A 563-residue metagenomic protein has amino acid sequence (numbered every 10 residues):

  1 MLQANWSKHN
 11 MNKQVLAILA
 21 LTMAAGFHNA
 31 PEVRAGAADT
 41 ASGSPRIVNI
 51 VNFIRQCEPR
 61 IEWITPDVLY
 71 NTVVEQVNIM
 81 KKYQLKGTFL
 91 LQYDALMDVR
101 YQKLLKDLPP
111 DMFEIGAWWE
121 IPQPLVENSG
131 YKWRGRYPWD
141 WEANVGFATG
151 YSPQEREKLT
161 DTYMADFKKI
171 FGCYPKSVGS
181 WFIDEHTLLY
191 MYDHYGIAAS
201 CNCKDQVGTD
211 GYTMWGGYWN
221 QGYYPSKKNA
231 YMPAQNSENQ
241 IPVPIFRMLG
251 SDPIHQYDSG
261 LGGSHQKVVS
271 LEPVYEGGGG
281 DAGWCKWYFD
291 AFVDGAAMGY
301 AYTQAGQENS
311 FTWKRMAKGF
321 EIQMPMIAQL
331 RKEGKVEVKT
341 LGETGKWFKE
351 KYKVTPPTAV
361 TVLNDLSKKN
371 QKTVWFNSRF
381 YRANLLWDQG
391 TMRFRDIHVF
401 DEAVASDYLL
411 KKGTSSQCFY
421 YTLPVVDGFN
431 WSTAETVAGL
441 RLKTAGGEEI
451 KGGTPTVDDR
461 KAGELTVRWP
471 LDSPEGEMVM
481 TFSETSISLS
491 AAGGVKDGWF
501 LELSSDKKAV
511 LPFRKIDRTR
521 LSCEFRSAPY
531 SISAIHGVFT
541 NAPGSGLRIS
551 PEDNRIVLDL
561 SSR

Functional and structural regions predicted by a protein language model:
A38-D111, A297, A301: Active-site beta->alpha N-cap acidic-glycine motif
R55, N71, E75-N78, A165 (+3 more regions): Catalytic grooves of carbohydrate-active enzymes
E62-Y70, L90-Q102, Q123-V126, G179-L188 (+3 more regions): Acidic-and-aromatic substrate-binding clefts and catalytic sites of carbohydrate-active enzymes
Y93-W181, S237-V269, M298-F311: Metal-dependent polysaccharide deacetylase catalytic core of the NodB/CE4 family, i.e., the active-site-bearing domain
S152-K227, T485-L489: Catalytic domains of cell-wall/extracellular-matrix polysaccharide-remodeling enzymes, centered on de-N-acetylation
Y275-K286, T303-G306, E524-R563: Beta-strand-rich recognition/accessory modules
L385-D472: Acidic-aromatic substrate-binding/catalytic surfaces of carbohydrate-active enzymes
E464-R514: Acidic, contiguous internal or C-terminal segments within carbohydrate-active enzymes that form a structured patch used
